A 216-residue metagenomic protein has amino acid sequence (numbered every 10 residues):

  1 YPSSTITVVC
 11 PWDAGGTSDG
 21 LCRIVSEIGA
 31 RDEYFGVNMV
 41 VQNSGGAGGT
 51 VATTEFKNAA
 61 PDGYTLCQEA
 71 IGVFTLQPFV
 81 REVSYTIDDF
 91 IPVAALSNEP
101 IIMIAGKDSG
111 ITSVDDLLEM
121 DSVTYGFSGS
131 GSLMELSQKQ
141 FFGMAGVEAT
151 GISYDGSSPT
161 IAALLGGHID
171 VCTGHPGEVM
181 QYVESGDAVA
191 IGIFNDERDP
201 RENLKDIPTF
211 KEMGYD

Functional and structural regions predicted by a protein language model:
Y1-D89, M134, G146-H175, Y182: N-terminal (or domain-start) structured segment
T7-C10, L66, D116-S132: Short loop->beta-strand "edge-of-pocket" segments that line small-molecule binding or catalytic clefts across diverse
P11-D13, P100-I111: A bilobed periplasmic-binding-protein/Venus flytrap-type ligand-binding module shared by bacterial periplasmic
A59-P61, L117-D121, M180-V189: Basic phosphate/pyrophosphate-binding loop/patch that engages nucleotide-derived ligands
Y64-C67, V83-I102, T124-G126, E212-D216: A structural signal for short loop-to-beta-strand junctions that line the ligand-binding cleft of periplasmic/secreted
L96-I104, T124-M144: Extracytoplasmic ligand-binding site segments that recognize negatively charged/polar headgroups
N98, V179-D216: C-terminal lobe and pocket-closing loops of periplasmic/extracytoplasmic Venus-flytrap solute-binding proteins
A105-V123, K205, E212-M213: Flexible hinge/capping segments at coil-to-helix
